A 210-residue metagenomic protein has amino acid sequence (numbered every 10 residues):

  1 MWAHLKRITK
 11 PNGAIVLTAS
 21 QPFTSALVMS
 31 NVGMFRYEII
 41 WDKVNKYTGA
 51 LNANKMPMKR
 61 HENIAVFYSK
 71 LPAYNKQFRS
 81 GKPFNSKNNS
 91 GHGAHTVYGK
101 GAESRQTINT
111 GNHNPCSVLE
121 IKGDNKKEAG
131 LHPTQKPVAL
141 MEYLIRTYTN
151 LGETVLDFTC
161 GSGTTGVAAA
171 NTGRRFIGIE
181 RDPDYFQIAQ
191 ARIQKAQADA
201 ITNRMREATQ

Functional and structural regions predicted by a protein language model:
M1-I188, Q210: Core catalytic lobe of class I
A191-Q210: S-adenosyl-L-methionine
